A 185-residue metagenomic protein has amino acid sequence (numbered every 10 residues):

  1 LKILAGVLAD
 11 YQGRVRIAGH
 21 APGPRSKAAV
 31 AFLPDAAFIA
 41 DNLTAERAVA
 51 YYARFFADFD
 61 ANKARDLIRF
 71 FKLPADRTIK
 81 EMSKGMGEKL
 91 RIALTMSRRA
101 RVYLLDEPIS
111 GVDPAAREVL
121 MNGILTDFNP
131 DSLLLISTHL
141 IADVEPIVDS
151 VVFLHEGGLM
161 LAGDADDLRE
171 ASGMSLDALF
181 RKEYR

Functional and structural regions predicted by a protein language model:
A5: Helix-to-loop junction immediately C-terminal to a conserved catalytic motif
D10-R25: Conserved ABC transporter NBD signature motif
D35-L90: ABC-family P-loop ATPase nucleotide-binding domains
Y103-E107, V112: Catalytic Walker B motif of ABC-type/P-loop ATPase nucleotide-binding domains
V144-P146: A short, surface-exposed alpha-helical micro-motif characterized by mixed small hydrophobic and charged/polar residues
A162-G163: ABC ATPase "signature
